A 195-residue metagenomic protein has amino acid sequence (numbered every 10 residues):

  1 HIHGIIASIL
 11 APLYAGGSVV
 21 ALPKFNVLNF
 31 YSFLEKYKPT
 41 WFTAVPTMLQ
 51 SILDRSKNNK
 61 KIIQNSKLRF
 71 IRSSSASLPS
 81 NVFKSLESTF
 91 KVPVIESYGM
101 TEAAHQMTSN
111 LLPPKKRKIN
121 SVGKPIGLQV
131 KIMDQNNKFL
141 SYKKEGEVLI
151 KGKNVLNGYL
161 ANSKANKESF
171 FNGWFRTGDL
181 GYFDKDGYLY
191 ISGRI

Functional and structural regions predicted by a protein language model:
H1-I2, A76: Conserved AMP-binding
I2-T40, S51, R55: Conserved AMP-binding/adenylation subdomain of ANL enzymes
Y14, Y31, P39-A44, L53-R117 (+2 more regions): Gly/Ser/Thr-rich phosphate-binding loop
G16, L34, F42-V45, D179 (+1 more regions): Residue-level signal for inorganic ion chemistry
N26, M48-L49, N58, L78 (+1 more regions): Alpha-helix capping/helix-boundary segments
Q50, K84, N120, K164: Active-site phosphate/pyrophosphate- and oxyanion-stabilizing loops and adjacent acidic/basic residues in soluble
K124-P125, F139-K143, L149-I195: Conserved ATP-binding/catalytic segment of the ANL
